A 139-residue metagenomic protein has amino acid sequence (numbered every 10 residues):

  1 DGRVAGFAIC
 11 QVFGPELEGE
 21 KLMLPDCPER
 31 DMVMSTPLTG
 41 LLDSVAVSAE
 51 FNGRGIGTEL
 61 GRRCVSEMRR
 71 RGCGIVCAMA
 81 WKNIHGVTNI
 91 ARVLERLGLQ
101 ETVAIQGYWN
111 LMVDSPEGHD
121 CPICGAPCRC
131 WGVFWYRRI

Functional and structural regions predicted by a protein language model:
G2-G6: Glycine-rich acetyl-CoA-binding "A-motif" of GNAT/NAT acetyltransferases
I9-S44, G107-P127: Conserved acyl-donor/pantetheine-binding loop and adjacent beta-alpha core of acyl/acetyltransferases and related
C27-R30, D43-G53, A80-N83: A short, internal acetyl-CoA/4′-phosphopantetheine-binding micro-motif in the GNAT/acyltransferase core
T39-G40, M68-I84, N89: Conserved GNAT acetyl-CoA-binding A-motif
V47, G53-M68, C77, R92: Conserved acetyl-CoA-binding loop-helix of GNAT-fold acetyltransferases
G61, T88-N89, Q106-V113: Short glycine/proline-centered loop/turn elements that form peptide/ligand docking sites
V93-V103: Conserved acetyl-CoA-binding loop of GNAT-fold acetyltransferases
R129-W135: Short hydrophobic/aromatic beta-strand or adjacent loop that forms the aromatic wall/cage of a ligand/substrate-binding
